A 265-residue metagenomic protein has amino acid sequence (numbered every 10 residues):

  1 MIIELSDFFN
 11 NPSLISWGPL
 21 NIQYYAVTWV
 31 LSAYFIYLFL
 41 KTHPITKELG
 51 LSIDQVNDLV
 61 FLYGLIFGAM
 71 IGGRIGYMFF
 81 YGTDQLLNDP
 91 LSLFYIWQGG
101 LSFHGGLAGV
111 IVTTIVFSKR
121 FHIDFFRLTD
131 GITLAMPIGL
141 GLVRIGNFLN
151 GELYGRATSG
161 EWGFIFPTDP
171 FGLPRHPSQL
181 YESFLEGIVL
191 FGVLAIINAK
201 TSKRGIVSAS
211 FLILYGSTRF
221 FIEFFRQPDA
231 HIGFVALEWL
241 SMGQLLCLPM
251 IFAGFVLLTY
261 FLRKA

Functional and structural regions predicted by a protein language model:
M1-A265: Hydrophobic, membrane-interfacing alpha helices
